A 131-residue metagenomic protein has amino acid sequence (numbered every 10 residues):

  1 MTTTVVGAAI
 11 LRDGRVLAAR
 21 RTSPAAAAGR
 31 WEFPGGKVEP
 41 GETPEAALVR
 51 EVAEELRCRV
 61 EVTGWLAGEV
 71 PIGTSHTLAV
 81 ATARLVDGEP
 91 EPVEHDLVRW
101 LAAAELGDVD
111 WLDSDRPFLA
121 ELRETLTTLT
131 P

Functional and structural regions predicted by a protein language model:
M1-L17, K37, G68: Conserved N-terminal beta-strand and adjoining loop/helix that marks the start of the Nudix/MutT-like hydrolase domain
T2, A27, S75-T77: Residue-level preference for beta-strand/loop junctions
V5, E32, V80: Conserved beta-strand segments that form the floor/walls of ligand-binding pockets within enzyme and binding domains
R15-E54, C58: Conserved Nudix-box catalytic region and its N-terminal flanking loop in Nudix hydrolases and closely related
R59-V60, A67-P92, D96-A103, D115 (+1 more regions): Active-site-adjacent beta-strand/loop module that shapes the phosphate/pyrophosphate-binding cleft
S114-P131: Charged phosphate-binding loop/patch that engages nucleotide di/tri-phosphates or the phosphate backbone of nucleic
